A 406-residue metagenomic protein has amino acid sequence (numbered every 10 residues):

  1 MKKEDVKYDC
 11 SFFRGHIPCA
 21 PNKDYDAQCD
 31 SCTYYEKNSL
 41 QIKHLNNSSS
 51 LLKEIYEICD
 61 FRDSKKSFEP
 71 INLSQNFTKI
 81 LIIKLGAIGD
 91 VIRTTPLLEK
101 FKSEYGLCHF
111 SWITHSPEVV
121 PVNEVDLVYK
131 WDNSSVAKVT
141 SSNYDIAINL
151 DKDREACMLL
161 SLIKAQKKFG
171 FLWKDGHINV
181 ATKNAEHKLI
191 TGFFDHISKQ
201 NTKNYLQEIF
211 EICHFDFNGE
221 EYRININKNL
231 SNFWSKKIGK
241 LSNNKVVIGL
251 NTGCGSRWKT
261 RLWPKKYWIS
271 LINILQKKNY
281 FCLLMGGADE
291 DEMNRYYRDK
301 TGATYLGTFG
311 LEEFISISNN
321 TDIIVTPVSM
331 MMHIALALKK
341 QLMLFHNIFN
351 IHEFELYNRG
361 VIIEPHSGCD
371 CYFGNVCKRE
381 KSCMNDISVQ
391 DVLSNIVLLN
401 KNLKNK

Functional and structural regions predicted by a protein language model:
M1-K406: Catalytic machinery of carbohydrate-active enzymes, primarily nucleotide-sugar-dependent glycosyltransferases
